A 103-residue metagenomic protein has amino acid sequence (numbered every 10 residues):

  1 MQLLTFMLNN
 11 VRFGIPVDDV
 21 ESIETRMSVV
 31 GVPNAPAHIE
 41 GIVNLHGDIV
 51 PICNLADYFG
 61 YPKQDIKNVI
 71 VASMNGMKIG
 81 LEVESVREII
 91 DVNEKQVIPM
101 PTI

Functional and structural regions predicted by a protein language model:
M1-P33: The feature marks the first
L3, I52-K78: DNA polymerase processivity clamps
G14-I15, I49-C53, L81: Short, structured motif recognition centered on aromatic/hydrophobic residues
D18, N75-E88: Positively charged
S22-I39, S85-I103: Flexible, small-/acidic-enriched active-site or ligand-binding loops
T25-I52, D57-P62: A short, contiguous structural element within a folded domain that forms the immediate neighborhood of a functional site
